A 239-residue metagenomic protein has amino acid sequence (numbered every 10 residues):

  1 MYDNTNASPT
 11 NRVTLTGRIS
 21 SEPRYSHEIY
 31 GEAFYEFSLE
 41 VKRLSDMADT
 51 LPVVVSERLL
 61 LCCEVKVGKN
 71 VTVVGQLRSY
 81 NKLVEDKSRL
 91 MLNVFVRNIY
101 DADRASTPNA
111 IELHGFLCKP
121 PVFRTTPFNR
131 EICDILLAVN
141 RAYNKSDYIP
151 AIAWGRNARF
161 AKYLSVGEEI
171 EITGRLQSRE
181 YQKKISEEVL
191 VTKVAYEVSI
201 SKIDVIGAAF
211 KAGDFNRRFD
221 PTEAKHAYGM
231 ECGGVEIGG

Functional and structural regions predicted by a protein language model:
M1-T16, P23-A33, K42-L51, L59-E64 (+3 more regions): Acidic, gly/ser/pro-rich intrinsically disordered tails
R18, V54-R58, V71-L77: N-terminal intrinsically disordered, low-complexity, charge/repeat-rich segments that act as generic
I19-S20, L77, L117, L176: Hydrophobic beta-strand positions in extracellular immunoglobulin-like domains
E36-F37: Short histidine
K69-K82, E168-Y181: Flexible glycine-rich surface loops and low-complexity tracts that mediate binding to linear polymers
V74-A105: Short, structured interface segments
